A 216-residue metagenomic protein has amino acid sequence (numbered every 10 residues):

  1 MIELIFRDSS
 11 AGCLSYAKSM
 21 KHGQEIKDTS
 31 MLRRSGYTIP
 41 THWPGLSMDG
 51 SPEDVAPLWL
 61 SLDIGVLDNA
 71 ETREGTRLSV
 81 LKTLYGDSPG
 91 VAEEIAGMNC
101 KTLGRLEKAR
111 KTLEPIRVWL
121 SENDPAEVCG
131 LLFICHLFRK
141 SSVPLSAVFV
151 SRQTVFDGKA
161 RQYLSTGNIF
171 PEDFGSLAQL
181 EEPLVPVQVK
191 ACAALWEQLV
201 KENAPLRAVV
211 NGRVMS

Functional and structural regions predicted by a protein language model:
M1, T112-I116, V143: Short coil/turn segments at beta-strand junctions that form active-site/ligand-binding loops
M1-V91: A structured, charge-rich N-terminal accessory region that forms the first stable segment of a protein and links
L4, A56, R117, S146-V148: Hydrophobic/aromatic beta-strand patches that form the interior of the parallel beta-sheet core in alpha/beta enzyme
S9, S61-L62, E122-N123, V148-K159: Short beta-alpha junction loops
G12-A17, L67-D68, A126-C135, D157-R161: A short acidic (Asp/Glu
L84-L132: Long, hydrophobic/aromatic-enriched structural stretches that serve as scaffold segments
F133-S146: A short alpha->loop->secondary-structure connector
Q162-S216: A conserved mid-domain beta-alpha-beta active-site/ligand-binding segment of alpha/beta enzyme cores
